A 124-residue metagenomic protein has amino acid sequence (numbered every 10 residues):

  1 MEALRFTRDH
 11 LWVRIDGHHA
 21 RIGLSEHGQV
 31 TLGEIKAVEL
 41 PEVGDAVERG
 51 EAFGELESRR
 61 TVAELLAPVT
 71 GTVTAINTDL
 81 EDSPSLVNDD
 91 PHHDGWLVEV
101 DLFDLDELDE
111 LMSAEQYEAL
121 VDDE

Functional and structural regions predicted by a protein language model:
M1-A52, S85, D89-E124: Acidic, low-complexity mobile loops and tails
L4-F6, E57-V62: Generic detector of contiguous secondary-structure segments
H10-W12, L56, L65, V73: Conserved hydrophobic positions within beta-strands
I15, S58-R59, P68, F103: A short, compositionally biased micro-patch
A37, S58, A75: Short, electropositive, low-hydrophobicity segments enriched in small/polar residues
D45, E51-G54, A63, T74: N-terminal, well-ordered alpha-helical segments
T61-D94: Mid-chain, well-packed structural core segment of small domains
